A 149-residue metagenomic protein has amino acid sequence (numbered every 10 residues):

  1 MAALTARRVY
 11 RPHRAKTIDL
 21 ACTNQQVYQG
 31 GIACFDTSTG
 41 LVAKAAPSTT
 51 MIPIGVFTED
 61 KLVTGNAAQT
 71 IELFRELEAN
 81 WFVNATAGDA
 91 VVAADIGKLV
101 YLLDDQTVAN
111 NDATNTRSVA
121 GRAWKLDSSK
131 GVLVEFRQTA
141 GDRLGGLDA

Functional and structural regions predicted by a protein language model:
M1-A149: Surface-exposed, low-hydrophobicity beta-strand/loop segments enriched in small/polar/acidic residues
